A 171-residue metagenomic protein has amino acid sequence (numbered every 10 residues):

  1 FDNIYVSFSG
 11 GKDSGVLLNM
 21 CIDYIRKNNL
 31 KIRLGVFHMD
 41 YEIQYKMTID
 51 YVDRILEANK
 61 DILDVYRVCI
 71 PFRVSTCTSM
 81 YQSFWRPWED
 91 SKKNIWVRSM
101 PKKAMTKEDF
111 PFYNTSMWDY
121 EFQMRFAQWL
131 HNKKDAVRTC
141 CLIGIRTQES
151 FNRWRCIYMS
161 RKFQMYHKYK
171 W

Functional and structural regions predicted by a protein language model:
F1-W171: ATP-dependent adenylation/nucleotidyltransferase module used to activate substrates
